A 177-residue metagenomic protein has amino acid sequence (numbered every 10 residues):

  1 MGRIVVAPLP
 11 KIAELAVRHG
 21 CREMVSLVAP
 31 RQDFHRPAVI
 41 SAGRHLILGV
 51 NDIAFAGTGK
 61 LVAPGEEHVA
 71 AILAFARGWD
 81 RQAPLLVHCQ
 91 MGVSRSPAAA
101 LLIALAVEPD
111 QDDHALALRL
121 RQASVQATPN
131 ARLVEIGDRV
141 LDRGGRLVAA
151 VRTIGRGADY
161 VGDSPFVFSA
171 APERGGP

Functional and structural regions predicted by a protein language model:
M1-I40: Glycine-rich, flexible N-terminal cofactor/catalytic loop recognition
V28-A29, V50, M91: Glycine-rich His-Gly loop
F34-D52: A short, gly/pro- and small-residue-rich
L46-L85: Helix-loop module immediately N-terminal to the HCX5R catalytic loop in PTP-like cysteine phosphatase domains
H68-I72, L85, R95, A99-A100 (+2 more regions): Amphipathic alpha-helical interface surfaces
R77-V107: Catalytic cysteine-centered active loop of the rhodanese-like fold, especially the PTP/DSP P-loop
W79-P84, L105-P177: PTP/DSP superfamily signal
